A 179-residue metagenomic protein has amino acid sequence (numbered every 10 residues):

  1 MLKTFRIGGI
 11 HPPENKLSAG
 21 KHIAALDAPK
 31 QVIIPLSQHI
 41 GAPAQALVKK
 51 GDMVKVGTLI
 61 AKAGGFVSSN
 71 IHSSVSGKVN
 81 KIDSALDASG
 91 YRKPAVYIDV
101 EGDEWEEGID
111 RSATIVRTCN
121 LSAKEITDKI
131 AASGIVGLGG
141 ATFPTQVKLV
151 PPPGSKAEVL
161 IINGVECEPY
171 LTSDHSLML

Functional and structural regions predicted by a protein language model:
M1-L47: N-terminal, Lys/Arg-enriched amphipathic/low-complexity engagement segments that precede the first folded domain
G9, K55, V75: Short, ordered coil/turn segments that flank beta-strands lining enzyme active or ligand-binding pockets
A44-M53, G57: Short histidine-centered loop motifs in beta-beta connectors
A46, K62, E107: Short, Gly/Pro- and small/polar-rich lid/capping loops
K62-S68: Short boundary/loop segments of OB/S1/cold-shock single-stranded nucleic-acid-binding domains
S68-S73, K81-L179: Iron-sulfur-associated redox domains of electron-transfer enzymes in respiratory and anaerobic energy metabolism
